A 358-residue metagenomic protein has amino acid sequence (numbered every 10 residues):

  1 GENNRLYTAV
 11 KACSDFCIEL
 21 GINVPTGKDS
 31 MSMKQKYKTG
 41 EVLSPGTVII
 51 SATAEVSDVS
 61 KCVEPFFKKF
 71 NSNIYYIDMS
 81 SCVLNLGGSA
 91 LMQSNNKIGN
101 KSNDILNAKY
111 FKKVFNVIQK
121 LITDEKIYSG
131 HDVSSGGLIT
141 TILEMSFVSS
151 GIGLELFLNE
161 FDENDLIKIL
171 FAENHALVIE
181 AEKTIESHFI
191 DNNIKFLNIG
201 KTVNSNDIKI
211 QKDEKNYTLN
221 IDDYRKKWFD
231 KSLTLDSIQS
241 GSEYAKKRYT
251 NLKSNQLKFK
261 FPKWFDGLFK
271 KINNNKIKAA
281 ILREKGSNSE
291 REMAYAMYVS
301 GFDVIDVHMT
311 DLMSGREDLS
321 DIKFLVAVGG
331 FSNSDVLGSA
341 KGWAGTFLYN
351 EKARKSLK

Functional and structural regions predicted by a protein language model:
G1, V83-G88, N333-L337: Short acidic/His/Gly/Ser-rich catalytic and metal-binding motifs that mark active-site loops of diverse hydrolases
G1-F16, K28, N116, K352-R354: Thiamine diphosphate
L6-Y7, N23, D29-E173, E182-K278 (+1 more regions): Intein/HINT protein-splicing elements and their conserved insertion hotspots or analogous self-processing inserts
Y75, V178, V326-V328: Structural motif
M145-I152, R291-D306: Short helix-loop-beta junction
K276-S300: Short, charged N-terminal beta->alpha structural module
A296-V299, V304-K358: Flexible gly/pro-rich beta->alpha loop and the following alpha-helix that scaffold active-site loops
